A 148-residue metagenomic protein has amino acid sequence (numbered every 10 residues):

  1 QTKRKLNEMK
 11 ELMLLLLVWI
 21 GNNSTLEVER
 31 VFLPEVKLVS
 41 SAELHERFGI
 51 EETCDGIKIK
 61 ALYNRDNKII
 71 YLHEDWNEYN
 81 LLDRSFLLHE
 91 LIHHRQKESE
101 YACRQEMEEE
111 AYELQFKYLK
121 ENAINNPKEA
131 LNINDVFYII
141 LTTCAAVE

Functional and structural regions predicted by a protein language model:
T2, H73-N77, K97-A102: Second-shell loop/turn segments in exported
K5-Y71, I124, L131: Auxiliary, metal-adjacent structural segments of Zn-dependent hydrolase domains
T53-D55, R104, T143-A145: Sequence contexts marking disulfide-bonded cysteines in secreted/extracellular proteins
G56-K58, N80-S85, E106: Short, surface-exposed coil-to-beta transition loops
Y71-L87: Short pre-active-site segment immediately N-terminal to the catalytic Zn-binding motif
S85-E98: Active-site recognition of the HExxH zinc-binding catalytic motif
C103-I140: Post-HExxH zinc-binding segment in Zn-dependent metallohydrolases
